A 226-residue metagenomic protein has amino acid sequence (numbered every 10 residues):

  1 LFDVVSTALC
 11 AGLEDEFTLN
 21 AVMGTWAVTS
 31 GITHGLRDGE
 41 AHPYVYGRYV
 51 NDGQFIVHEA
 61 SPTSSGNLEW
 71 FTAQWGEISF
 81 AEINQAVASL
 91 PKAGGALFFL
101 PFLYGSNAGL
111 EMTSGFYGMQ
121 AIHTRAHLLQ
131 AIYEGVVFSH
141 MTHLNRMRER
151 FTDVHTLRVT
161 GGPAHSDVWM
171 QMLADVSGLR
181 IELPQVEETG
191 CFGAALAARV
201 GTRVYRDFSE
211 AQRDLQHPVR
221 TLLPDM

Functional and structural regions predicted by a protein language model:
L1-M226: Active-site core segments that coordinate phosphate-bearing ligands/cofactors across diverse enzyme families
